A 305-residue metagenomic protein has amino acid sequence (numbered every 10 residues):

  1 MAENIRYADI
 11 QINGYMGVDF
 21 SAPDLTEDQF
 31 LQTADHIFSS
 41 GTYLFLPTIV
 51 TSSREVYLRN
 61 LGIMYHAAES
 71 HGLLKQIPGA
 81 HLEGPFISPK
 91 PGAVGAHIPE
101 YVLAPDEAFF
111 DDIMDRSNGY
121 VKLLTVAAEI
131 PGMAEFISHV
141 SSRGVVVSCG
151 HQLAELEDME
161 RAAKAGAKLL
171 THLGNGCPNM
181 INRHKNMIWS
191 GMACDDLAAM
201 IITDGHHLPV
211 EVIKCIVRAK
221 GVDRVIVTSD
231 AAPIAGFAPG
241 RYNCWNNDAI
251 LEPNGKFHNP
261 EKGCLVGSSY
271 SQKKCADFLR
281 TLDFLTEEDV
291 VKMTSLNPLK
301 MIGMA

Functional and structural regions predicted by a protein language model:
M1-N4: Histidine-rich, glycine-flanked metal-binding segment
R6-A8, S148, L169, V227-T228: Residue-level marker for buried hydrophobic side chains located in beta-strands that build the well-ordered beta-sheet
Q11, I37, L82, V140 (+5 more regions): Conserved, mostly hydrophobic/aromatic
I12-S21, L31-N60, Q76-S88, S117-E129 (+4 more regions): Divalent metal-dependent hydrolysis catalytic cores, especially in the metallo-beta-lactamase
E27-D28, N60-I63, E107, N182-I188: Charged helix-capping and loop-helix junction motifs
E55-H66, A93: Metal-dependent catalytic neighborhoods of phosphoester/phosphodiester hydrolases
L82, P89-N186: Divalent metal-binding pocket/active-site signature
D158-V291, I302-M304: Active-site-adjacent C-terminal substructures of enzyme catalytic domains
